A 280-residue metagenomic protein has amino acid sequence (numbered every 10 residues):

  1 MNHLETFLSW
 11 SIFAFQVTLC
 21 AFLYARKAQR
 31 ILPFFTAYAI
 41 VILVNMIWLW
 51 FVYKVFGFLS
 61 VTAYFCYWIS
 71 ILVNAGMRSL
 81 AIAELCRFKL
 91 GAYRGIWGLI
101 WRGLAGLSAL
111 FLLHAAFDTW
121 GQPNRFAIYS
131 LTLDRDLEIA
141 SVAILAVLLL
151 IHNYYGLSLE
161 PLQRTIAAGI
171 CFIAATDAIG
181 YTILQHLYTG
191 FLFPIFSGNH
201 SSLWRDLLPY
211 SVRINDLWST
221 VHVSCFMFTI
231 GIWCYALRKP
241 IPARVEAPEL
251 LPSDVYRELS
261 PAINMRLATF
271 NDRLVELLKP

Functional and structural regions predicted by a protein language model:
M1-A14: Hydrophobic transmembrane alpha-helical segments in integral membrane proteins
E5, G103-A105, I128-I144, T165-I166 (+2 more regions): A loop-to-helix transmembrane entry motif
V17-Y24, G57, S70-W101, A109-P123 (+1 more regions): Internal transmembrane alpha-helix with an interfacial aromatic "cap," most often the third helix
K27-Y38, I96-R102, P161-G169: Membrane-interfacial loop-to-transmembrane alpha-helix junctions, especially the N-terminal start
F34-V52, N74, I170-Q185: Hydrophobic alpha-helical transmembrane segments of multi-pass membrane proteins
N45-Y67, Y188-L192: Helix-loop junctions on the outward
F51-F58, A115-F126, I151-Y154, T182-L187: Juxtamembrane "helix-exit" motif on the non-cytosolic side of transmembrane helices
L149-P280: C-terminal transmembrane-bundle signature of multipass membrane proteins, characterized by strong activation on
